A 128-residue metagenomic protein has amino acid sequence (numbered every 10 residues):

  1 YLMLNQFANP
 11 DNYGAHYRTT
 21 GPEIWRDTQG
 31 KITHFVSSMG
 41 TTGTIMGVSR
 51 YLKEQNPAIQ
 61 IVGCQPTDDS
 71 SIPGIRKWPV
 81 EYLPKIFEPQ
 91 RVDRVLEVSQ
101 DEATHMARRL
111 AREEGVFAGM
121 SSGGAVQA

Functional and structural regions predicted by a protein language model:
M3, A8, K53-M120: Active-site/ligand-binding loops adjacent to catalytic centers
N5-E23, G119-G124: A glycine-rich, Thr/Ser-enriched phosphate-binding loop motif common to dinucleotide/cofactor-binding enzymes
A15-Y17, M46-Y51, I72-K77: Short acidic, glycine/serine/threonine-rich loops at helix termini
T20-I24, T28, A107, A128: Generic hydrophobic alpha-helical segments
W25-I32, P84-F87: Phosphate/pyrophosphate-binding loops at sites that engage ATP/ADP/AMP, CoA/4′-phosphopantetheine, polyphosphate
R26, R50, E54: Short, well-ordered alpha-helices that flank and scaffold nucleotide-derived cofactor binding pockets
S38-V48, S121-A128: Short glycine/serine/threonine-rich phosphate/pyrophosphate-binding segments that cradle anionic phosphate groups
